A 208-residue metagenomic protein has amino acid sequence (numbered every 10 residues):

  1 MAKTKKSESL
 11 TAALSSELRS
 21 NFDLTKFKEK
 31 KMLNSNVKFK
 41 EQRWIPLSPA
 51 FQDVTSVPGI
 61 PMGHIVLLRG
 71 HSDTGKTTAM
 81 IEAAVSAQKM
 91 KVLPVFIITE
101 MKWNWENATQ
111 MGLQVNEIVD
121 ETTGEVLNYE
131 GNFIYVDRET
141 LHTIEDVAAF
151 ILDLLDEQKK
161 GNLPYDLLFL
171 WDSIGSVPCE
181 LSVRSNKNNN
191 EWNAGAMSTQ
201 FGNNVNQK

Functional and structural regions predicted by a protein language model:
A2-E130: The Walker A/P-loop phosphate-binding site
T11, W44-S48, Q52, M62 (+3 more regions): Amphipathic alpha-helical transducer elements in NTP-driven molecular machines
H71, M90-Q200: Conserved inter-motif catalytic segment of the P-loop NTP-binding fold
A83-A87, L154-Q158, K208: Hydrophobic helix-cap positions at the C-terminus of alpha-helices in RecA-like/P-loop ATPase nucleotide-binding cores
